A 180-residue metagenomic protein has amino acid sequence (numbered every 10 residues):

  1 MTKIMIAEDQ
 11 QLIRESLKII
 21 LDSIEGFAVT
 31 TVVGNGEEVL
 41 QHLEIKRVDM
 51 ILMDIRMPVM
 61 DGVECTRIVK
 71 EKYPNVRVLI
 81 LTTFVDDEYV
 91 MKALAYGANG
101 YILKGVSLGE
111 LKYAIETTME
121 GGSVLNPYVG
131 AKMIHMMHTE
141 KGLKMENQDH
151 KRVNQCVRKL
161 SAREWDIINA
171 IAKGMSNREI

Functional and structural regions predicted by a protein language model:
M5, K46-L52: Active-site beta3 strand of CheY-like receiver
G26-G34, H42: Short hydrophobic/Thr-rich beta-strand motif most characteristic of the beta2 strand and flanking loop of CheY-like
N35-E38, D61-E64: Acidic catalytic/metal-coordinating carboxylates
D54, T82: Active-site residues of response regulator receiver
M57: Receiver (REC) domain active-site loop signature in two-component systems and cognate sites in sensor histidine kinases
V90-L94, G105-V157, D166: Short, flexible helix-to-coil linker/hinge segments that flank and couple to helix-turn-helix
R178-E179: Residues within helix-turn-helix
